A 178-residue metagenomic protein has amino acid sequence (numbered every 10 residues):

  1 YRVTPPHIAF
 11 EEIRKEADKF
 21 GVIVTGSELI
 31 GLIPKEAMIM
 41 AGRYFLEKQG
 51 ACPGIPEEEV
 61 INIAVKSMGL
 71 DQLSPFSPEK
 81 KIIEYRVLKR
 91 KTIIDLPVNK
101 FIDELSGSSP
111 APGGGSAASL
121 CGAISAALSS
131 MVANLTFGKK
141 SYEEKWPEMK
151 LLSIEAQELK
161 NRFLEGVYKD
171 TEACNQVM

Functional and structural regions predicted by a protein language model:
Y1, L105-V132: Conserved phosphate/anionic-ligand binding catalytic regions in large, soluble enzymes, centered on
Y1-N99, G107, M178: Long, contiguous binding/interaction regions
I94, V98, S106-A117, S141-A156: Disorder-to-helix initiation segments
F101-L105, D170: Short alpha-helical scaffolding segments that buttress acidic/His motifs in well-ordered protein cores
F137-M178: A structural-propensity feature for long, helix-poor, extended segments
